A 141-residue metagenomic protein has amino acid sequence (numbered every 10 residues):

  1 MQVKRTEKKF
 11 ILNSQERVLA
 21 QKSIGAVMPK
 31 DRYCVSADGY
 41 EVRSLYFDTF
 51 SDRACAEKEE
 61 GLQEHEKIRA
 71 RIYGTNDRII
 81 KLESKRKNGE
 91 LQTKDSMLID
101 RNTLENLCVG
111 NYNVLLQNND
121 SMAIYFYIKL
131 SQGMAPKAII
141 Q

Functional and structural regions predicted by a protein language model:
M1-Q141: Phosphate-end processing signature that detects enzymes handling 5′-triphosphorylated RNA and polyphosphate
